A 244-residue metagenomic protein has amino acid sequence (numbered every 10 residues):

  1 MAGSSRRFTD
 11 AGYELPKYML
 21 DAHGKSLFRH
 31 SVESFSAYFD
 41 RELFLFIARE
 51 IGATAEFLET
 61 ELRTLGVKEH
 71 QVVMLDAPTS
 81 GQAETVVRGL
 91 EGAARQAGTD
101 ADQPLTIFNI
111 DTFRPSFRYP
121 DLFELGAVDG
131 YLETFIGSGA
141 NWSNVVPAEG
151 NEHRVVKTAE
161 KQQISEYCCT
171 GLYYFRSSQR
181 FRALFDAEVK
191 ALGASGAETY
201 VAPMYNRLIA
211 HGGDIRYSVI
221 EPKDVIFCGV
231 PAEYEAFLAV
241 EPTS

Functional and structural regions predicted by a protein language model:
M1-A2, I47-A48, N109, T134: Short beta-strand/turn micro-motifs composed of small residues that flank or help shape donor/cofactor-binding pockets
M1-Y13: N-terminal nucleotide-binding beta1-loop-alpha1 segment
R7-T9, L20-D21, K25-Q103: Conserved N-terminal catalytic core of the sugar/cofactor nucleotidyltransferase
M19, N144-A148, Y217: A structural signal for short hydrophobic beta-strand segments in well-ordered beta-sheet cores
G52, D111-R114: A short, conserved beta-strand element in the Rossmann-like catalytic core that flanks the donor/metal-binding loop
P104-F108: Short aromatic-hydrophobic micro-motifs that form the base-stacking/packing surface for donor nucleotide recognition
F113-S195: Conserved core of the sugar-phosphate nucleotidyltransferase
C168-S244: Conserved alpha/beta core of the MobA/IspD/sugar-nucleotide pyrophosphorylase nucleotidyltransferase superfamily
